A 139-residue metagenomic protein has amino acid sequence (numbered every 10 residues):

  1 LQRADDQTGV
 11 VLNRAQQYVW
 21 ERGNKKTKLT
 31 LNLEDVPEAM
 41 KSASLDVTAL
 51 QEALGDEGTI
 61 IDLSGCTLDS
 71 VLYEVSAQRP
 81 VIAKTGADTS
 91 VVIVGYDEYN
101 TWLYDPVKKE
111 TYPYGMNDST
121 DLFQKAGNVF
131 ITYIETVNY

Functional and structural regions predicted by a protein language model:
Q2-Y139: Conserved active-site-adjacent core of cysteine acyl-enzyme catalytic domains
